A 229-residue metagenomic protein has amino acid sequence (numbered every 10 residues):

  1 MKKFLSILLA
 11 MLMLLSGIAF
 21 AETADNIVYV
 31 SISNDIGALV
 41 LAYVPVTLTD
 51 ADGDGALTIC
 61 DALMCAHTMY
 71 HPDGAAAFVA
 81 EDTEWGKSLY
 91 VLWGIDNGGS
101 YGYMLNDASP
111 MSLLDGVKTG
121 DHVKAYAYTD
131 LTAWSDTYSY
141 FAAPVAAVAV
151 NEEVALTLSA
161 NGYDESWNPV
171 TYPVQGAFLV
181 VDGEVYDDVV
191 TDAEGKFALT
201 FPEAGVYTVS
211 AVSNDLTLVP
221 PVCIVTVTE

Functional and structural regions predicted by a protein language model:
K2-A21: Sec-dependent N-terminal signal peptides of Gram-positive bacterial secreted proteins and lipoproteins
F20-E229: Ubiquitin-like/PB1-type beta-grasp interaction modules and other compact soluble beta-rich domains
